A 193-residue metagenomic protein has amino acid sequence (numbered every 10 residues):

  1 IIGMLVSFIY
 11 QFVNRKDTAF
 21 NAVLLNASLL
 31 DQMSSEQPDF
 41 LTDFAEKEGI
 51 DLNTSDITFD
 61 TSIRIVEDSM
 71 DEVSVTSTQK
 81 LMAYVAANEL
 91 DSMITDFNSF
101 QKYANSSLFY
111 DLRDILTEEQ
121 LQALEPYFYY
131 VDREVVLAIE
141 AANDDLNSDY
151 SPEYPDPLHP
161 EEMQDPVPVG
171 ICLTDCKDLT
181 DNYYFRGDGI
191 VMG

Functional and structural regions predicted by a protein language model:
I1-L90: Conserved N-terminal structural module of periplasmic/extracytoplasmic solute-binding proteins
R15-K16, V85-A87, E162-D165, Y183-R186: Extracellular/periplasmic catalytic domains that process cell-envelope and extracellular macromolecules
D17, T54, S107, P166-P168 (+1 more regions): Sequence-level motif detector for i,i+2 pairs with an aromatic at +2
A27, R64, F97, T117 (+1 more regions): Residues that form or immediately flank small-molecule/cofactor binding pockets and catalytic motifs
M70, V75-P157, E161: Extracytoplasmic "Venus flytrap"/periplasmic binding protein-like
P152-D181: Long, charged/polar, low-complexity intrinsically disordered N-terminal extensions that precede catalytic
G187-G193: A bilobed periplasmic-binding-protein/Venus flytrap-type ligand-binding module shared by bacterial periplasmic
